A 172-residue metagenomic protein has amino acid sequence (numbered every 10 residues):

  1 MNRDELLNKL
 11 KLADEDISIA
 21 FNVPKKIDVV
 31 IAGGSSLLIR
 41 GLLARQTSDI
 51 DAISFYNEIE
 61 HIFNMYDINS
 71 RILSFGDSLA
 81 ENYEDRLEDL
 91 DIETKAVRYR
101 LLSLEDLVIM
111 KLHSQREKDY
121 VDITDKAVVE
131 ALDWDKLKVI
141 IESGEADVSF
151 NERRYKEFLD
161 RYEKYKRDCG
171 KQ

Functional and structural regions predicted by a protein language model:
M1-Q172: Compositionally biased terminal segments of proteins
